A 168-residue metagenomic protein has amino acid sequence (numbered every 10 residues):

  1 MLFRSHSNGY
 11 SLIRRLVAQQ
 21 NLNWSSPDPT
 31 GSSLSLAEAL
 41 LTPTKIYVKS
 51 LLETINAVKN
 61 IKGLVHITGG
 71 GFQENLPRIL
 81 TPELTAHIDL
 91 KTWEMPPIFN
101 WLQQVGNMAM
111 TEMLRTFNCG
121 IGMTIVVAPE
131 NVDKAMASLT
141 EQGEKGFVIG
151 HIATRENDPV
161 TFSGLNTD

Functional and structural regions predicted by a protein language model:
M1-L2: Conserved small/polar residues in nucleotide/adenosyl-binding loops
H6-S7, I61: Short loop/turn segments at connectors of secondary-structure elements within structured domains
S7-I13: Glycine/GP-enriched mid-protein hinge/lid loop-to-helix segment characteristic of carbohydrate kinases
R15-L41, K45-D168: Glycine-/charge-enriched secondary-structure boundary and capping motifs
